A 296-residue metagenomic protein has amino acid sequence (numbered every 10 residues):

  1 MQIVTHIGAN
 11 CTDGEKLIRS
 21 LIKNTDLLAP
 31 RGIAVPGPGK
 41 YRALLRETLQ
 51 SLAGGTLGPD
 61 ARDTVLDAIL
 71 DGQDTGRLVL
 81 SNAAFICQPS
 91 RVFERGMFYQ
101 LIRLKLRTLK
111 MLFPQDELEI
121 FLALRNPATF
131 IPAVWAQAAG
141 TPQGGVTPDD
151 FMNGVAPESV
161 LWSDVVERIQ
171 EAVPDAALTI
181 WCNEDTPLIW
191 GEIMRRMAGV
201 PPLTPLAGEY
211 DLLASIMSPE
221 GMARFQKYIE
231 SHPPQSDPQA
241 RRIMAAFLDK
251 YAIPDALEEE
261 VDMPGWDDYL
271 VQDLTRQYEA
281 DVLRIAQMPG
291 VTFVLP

Functional and structural regions predicted by a protein language model:
M1-P296: Anion-recognition interface
